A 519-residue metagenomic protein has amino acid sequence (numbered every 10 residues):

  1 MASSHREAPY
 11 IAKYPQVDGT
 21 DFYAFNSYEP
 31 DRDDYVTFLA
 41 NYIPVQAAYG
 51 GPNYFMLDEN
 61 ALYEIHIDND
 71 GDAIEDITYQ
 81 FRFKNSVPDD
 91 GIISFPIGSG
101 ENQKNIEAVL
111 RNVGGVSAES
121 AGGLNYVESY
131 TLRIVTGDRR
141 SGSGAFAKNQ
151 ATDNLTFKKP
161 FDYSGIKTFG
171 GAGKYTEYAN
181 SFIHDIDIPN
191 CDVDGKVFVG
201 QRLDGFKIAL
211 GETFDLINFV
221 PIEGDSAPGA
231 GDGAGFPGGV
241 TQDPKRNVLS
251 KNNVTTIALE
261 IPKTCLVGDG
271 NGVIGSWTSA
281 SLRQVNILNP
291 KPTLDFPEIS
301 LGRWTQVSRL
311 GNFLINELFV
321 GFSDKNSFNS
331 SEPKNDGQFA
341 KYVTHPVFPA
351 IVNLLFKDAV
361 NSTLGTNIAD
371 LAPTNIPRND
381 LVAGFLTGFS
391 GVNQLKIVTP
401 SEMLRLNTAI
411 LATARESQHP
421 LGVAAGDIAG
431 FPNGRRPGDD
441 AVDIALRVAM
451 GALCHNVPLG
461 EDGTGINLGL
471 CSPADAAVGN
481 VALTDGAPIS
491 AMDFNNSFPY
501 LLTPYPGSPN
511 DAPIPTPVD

Functional and structural regions predicted by a protein language model:
A2-D519: Surface-exposed extracytoplasmic segments
